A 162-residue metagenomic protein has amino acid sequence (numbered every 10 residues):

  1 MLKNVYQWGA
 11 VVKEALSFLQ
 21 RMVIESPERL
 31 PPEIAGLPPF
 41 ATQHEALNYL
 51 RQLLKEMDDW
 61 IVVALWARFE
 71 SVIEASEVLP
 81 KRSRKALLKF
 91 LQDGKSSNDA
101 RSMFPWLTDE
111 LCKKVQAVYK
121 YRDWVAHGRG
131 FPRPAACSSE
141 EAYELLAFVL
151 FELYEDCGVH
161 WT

Functional and structural regions predicted by a protein language model:
M1-V63, A136-T162: Extended intrinsically disordered or low-complexity regions, especially N/C-terminal cytosolic tails and loops, rather
V62-P134, E140, E144-T162: Flexible secondary-structure boundary motifs
